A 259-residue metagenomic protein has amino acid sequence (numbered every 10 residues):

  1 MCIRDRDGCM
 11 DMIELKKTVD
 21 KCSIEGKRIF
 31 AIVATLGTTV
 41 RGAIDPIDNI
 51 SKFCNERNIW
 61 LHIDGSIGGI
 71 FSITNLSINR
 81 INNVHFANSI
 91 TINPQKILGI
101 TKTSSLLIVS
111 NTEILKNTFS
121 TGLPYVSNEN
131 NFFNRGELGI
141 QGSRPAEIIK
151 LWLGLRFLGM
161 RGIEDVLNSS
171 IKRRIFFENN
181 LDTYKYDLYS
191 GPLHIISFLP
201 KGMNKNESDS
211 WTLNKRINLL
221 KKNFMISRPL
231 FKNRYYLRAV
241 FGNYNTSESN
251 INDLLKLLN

Functional and structural regions predicted by a protein language model:
R4-I114: Conserved PLP-enzyme active-site core in the AAT-like
S51, N55, D182, N218-L220: Anion (oxyanion) recognition and catalysis
N82-L181, P192: Active-site C-terminal subdomain of aminotransferase-like
D187-N218: Conserved PLP-binding catalytic core of the aspartate aminotransferase-like
G191, I195, K221-R238: Conserved PLP cofactor-binding pocket of PLP-dependent enzymes
S210-L220, N252-N259: Short amphipathic alpha-helices in soluble, non-transmembrane regions that often serve as interface/regulatory elements
F231-N259: PLP-dependent enzyme catalytic core of the Aspartate aminotransferase-like
